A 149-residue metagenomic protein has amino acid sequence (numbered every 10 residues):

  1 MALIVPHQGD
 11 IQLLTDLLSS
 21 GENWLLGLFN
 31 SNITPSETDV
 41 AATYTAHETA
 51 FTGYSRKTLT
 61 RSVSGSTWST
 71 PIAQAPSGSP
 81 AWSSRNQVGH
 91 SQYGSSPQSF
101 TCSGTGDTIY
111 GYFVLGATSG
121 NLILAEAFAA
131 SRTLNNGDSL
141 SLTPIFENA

Functional and structural regions predicted by a protein language model:
M1-G111, G116-A149: Small cysteine-rich, disulfide-bonded extracellular modules of the LU/uPAR three-finger superfamily and closely related
